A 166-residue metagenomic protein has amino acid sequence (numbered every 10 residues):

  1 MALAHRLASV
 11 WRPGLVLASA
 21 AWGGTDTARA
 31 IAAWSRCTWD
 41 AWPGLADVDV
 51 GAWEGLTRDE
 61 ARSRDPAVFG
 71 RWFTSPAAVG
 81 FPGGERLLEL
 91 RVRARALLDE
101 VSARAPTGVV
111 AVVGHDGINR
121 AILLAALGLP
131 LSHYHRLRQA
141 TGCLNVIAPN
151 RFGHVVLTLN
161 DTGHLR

Functional and structural regions predicted by a protein language model:
M1-A8, R91, R95-A103: Generic structural signal for well-ordered alpha-helical scaffold segments
M1-C37, A41: Active-site-proximal alpha-helix that buttresses catalytic centers in soluble enzyme cores
R12, C37, V48-R62, A103-G108 (+1 more regions): Acidic, low-complexity terminal tails and accessory targeting/binding regions of phosphate-metabolizing enzymes
G23-T25, D47-D49, V110, I118-R120: Short, active-site-adjacent cap segments at secondary-structure transitions
A30, A121-A125: Active-site signature of alpha/beta-hydrolase-fold catalytic machinery across serine- and Asp/Cys-nucleophile hydrolases
A33-A96, R136, A148, T158-D161: Phosphate-handling substructures
W42, A111-V112: Conserved SAM-binding loop
H115: Short, conserved phosphate/pyrophosphate- and ester-handling motifs at nucleotide-, phospho-/glycolipid
